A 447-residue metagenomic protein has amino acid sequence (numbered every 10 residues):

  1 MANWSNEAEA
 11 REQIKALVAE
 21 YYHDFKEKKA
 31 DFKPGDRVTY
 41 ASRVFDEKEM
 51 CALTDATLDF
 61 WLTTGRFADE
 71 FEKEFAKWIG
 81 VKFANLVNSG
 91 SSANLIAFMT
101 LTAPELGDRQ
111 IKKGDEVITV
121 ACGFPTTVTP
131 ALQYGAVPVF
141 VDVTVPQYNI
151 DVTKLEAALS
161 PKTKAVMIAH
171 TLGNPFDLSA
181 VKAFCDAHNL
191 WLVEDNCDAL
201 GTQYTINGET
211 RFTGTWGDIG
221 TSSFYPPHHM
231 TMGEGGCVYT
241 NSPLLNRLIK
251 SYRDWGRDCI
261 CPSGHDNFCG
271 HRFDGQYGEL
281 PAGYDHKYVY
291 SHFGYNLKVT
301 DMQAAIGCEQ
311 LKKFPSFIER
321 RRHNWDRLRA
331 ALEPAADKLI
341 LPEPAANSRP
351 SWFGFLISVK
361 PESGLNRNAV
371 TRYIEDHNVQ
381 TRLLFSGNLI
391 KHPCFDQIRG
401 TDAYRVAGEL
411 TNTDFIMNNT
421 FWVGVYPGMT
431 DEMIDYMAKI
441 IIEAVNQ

Functional and structural regions predicted by a protein language model:
M1-L62, S291: N-terminal "arm"/small-domain region of PLP-dependent enzymes with the aminotransferase-like
Y22-F25, A103-Q203: PLP-dependent aminotransferase-like
E27, D69-K73, V81-A84, T153 (+5 more regions): PLP-dependent aminotransferase class I/II
F45, T63, G123, P146-Q147 (+5 more regions): Glycine-/small-residue-rich active-site loops that bind phosphorylated ligands and cofactors
R66-E116, T129-Y134, F140: Phosphate-binding glycine-rich loop
N85, I118, V139, L192-V193 (+3 more regions): Structural detector of well-ordered beta-strand residues that form the stable sheet scaffold of enzyme domains
E194-M232, R247, K287-V289: Conserved active-site segment immediately N-terminal to the catalytic lysine that forms the internal aldimine
T215-I260, D301: Active-site PLP attachment segment
